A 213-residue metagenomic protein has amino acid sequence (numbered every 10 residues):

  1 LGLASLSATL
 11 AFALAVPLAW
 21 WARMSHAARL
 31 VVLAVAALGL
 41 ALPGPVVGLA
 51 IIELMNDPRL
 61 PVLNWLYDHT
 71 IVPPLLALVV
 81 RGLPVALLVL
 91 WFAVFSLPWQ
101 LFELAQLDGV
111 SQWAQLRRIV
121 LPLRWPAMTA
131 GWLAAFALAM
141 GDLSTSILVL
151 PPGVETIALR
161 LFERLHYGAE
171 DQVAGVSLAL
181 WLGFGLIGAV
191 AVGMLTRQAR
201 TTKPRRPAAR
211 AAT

Functional and structural regions predicted by a protein language model:
L1-M24: Transmembrane alpha-helix signature in integral membrane proteins
L3, R29, A114-G131, V176: Start (N-cap) of specific transmembrane helices in multi-pass transporter permeases
A13-L18, L49, P73, V80-L101 (+2 more regions): Membrane-embedded alpha-helices of multi-pass transport/permease systems
V16-L54, F102, A208-T213: Cytoplasmic-entry segments and transmembrane alpha-helices of multi-pass inner-membrane transporters
W21-A22, H26, W91-Q106, V110-R118 (+2 more regions): C-terminal transmembrane helix and the adjacent membrane-cytosol boundary/short C-terminal tail of inner/organellar
H26-V32, P45-R81, W113, V149-G153: Membrane-interfacial helix termini and adjacent extracytoplasmic/periplasmic loops of multi-pass transporters
V35-L42, L75-P84, F136-M140, L150-P151 (+1 more regions): Hydrophobic transmembrane alpha-helices
M140, S146-V192, R197: Interhelical loop and adjacent transmembrane-helix boundary motif in polytopic membrane transport permeases
